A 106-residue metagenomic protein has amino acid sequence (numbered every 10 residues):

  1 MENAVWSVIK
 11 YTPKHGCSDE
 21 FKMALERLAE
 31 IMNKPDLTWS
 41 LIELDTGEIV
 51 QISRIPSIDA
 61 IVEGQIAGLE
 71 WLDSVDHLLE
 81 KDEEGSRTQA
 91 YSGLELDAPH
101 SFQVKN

Functional and structural regions predicted by a protein language model:
E2-A4, L44: Short coil/turn motifs at beta-sheet boundaries
A4-Y11, V50-I52: Active-site-flanking beta-strand signature of metal-NTP-handling nucleotidyl enzymes and homologous cyclase-like
K10-M23: Short, surface-exposed ligand-recognition loops at beta-strand->loop->(often short) alpha-helix junctions that present
P13, L44, L94-L96: A compositional/biophysical signature of low hydrophobicity enriched in polar/charged and small residues
P13-H15, I55-S57, N106: Non-catalytic surface loops within mature trypsin-like serine protease
R27-W39, R54-S92: An amphipathic, aromatic/His-enriched active-site/gating alpha helix that lines ligand/cofactor pockets
S40-T46: A short beta-turn/loop motif at secondary-structure boundaries
Q89-N106: Short, low-order "capping/linker" segments at domain edges
